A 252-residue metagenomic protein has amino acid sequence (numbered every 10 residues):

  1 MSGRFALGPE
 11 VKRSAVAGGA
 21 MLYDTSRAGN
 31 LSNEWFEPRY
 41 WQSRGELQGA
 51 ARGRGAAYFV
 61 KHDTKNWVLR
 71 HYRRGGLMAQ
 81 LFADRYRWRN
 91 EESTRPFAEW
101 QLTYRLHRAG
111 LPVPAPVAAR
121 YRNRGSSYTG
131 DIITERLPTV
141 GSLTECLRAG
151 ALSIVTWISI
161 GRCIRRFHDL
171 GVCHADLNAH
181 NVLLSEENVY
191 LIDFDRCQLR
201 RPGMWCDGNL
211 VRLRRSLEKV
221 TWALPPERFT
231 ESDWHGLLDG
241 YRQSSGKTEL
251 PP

Functional and structural regions predicted by a protein language model:
M1-Q48: Juxta-kinase regulatory segment immediately upstream of eukaryotic protein kinase catalytic domains
N33-G141, R165, D169: Conserved ATP-binding subdomain of kinase catalytic cores across diverse folds
H71, R136, L177, F194-R196: Generic detector of well-ordered alpha-helical packing
S142-A151: AlphaC helix of the protein kinase catalytic domain
V155-C163: Conserved alphaE helix
C173: Conserved catalytic-core element of eukaryotic-like protein kinases
L177-L184: Hydrophobic residue at the +6 position relative to the catalytic HRD Asp in the kinase catalytic loop
Y190-P252: C-lobe/activation-segment region of protein kinase-like
